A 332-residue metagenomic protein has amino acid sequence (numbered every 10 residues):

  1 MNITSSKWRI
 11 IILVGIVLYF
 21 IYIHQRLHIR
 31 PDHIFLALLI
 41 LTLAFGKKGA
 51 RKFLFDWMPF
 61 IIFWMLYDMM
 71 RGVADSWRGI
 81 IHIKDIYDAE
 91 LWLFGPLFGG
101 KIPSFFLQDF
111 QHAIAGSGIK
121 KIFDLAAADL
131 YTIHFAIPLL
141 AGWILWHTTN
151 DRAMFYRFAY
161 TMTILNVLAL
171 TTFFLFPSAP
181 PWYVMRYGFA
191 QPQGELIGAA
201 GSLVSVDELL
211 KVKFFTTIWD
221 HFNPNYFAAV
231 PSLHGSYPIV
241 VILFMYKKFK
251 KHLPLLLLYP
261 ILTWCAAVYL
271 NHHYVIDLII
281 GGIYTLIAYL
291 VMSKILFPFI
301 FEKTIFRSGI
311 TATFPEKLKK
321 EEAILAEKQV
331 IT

Functional and structural regions predicted by a protein language model:
M1-I12: N-terminal membrane topogenic signal
Y19-P31, T42-F53: Short, hydrophobic transmembrane alpha-helix segments
L54-I137: Intramembrane catalytic core of multi-pass membrane enzymes that act on lipidic substrates
W57, L139-F176, P181-Q193: Interfacial segments of alpha-helical transmembrane regions
L140-H147, G235-L253, I283-K294: Membrane-interfacial alpha-helical segments at the cytosolic side of multi-pass membrane proteins
L175-K248: Membrane-interfacial catalytic/cofactor-binding modules of polytopic membrane enzymes
P180-Y183, A229, L262-I287: Interfacial helix-loop-helix junctions of multi-pass membrane proteins
V291-E327: Membrane-proximal cytoplasmic C-terminal regulatory module of class A 7TM GPCRs
